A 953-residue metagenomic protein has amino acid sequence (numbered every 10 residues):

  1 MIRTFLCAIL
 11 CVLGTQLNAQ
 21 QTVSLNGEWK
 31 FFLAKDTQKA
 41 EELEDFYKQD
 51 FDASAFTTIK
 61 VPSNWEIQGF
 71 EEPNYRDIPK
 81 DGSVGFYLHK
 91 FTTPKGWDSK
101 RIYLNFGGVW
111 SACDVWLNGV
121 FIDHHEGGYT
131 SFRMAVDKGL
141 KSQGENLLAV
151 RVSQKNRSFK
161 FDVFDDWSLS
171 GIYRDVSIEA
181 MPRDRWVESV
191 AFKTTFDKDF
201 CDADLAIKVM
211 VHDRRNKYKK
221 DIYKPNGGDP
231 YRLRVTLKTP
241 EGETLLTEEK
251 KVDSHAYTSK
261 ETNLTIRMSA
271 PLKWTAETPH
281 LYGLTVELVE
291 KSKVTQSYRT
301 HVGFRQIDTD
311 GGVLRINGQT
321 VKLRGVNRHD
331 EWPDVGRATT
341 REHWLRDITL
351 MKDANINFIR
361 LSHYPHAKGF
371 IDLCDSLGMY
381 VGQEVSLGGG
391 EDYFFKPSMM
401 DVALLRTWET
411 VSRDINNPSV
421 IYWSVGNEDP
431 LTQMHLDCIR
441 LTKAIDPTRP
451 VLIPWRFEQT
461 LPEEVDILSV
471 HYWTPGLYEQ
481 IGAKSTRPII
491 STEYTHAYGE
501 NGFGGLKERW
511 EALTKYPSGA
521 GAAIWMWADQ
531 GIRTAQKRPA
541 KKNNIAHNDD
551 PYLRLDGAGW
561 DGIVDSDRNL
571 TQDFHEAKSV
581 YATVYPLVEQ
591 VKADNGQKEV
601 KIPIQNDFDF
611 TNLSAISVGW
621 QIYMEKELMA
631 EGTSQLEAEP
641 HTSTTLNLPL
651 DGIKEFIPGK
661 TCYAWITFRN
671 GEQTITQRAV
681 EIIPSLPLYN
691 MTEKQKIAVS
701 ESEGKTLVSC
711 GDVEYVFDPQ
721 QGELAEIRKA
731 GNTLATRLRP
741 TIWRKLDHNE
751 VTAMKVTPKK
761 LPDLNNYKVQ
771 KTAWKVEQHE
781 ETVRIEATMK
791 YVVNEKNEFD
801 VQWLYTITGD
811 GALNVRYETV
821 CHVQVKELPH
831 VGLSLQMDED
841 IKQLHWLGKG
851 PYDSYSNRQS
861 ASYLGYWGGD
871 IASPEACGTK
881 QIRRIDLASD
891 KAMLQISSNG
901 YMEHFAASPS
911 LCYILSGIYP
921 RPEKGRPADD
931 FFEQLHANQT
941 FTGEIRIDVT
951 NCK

Functional and structural regions predicted by a protein language model:
Q20-N105, K160-F164, L169-I172, G559-N569 (+3 more regions): Extended carbohydrate-recognition surfaces in non-catalytic/accessory domains of CAZymes and lectin-like proteins
F32-K35, I78, G82-E188, R214 (+2 more regions): Accessory beta-strand-rich segments of carbohydrate-active enzymes
L43, K48, T58-E71, V120 (+7 more regions): Extended substrate-binding grooves/exosites of carbohydrate-active enzymes
W97-R101, L140-E145, Y218-I222, N226 (+2 more regions): Short glycine/proline/serine/threonine-rich loop/turn segments at secondary-structure transition edges
L117, D202-V252, T262, K598-S634 (+2 more regions): Beta-strand-rich binding/interaction modules
I122-D123, S142-A180, W274-T285, T661-P687 (+2 more regions): Glycine/proline-rich low-complexity spacer/linker segments in large multi-domain proteins
G128, D137-D202, D213-G228, Y298-Q306 (+8 more regions): An acidic-aromatic loop/edge-strand motif
Q154, T275, E655-G659, P684-K953: Beta-strand/loop-rich accessory regions of lumenal/periplasmic or secreted enzymes, predominantly carbohydrate-active
